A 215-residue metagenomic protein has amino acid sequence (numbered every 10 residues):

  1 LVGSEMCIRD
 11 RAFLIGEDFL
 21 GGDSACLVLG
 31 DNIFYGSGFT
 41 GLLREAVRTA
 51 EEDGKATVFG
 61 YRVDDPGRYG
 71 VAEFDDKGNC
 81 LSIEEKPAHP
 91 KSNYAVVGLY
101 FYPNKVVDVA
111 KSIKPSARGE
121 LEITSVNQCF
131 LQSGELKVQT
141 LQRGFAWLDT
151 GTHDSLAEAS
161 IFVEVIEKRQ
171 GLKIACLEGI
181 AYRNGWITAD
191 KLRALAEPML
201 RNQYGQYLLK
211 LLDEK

Functional and structural regions predicted by a protein language model:
L1-I8: Short, small-residue-biased leader/transition segments that mark boundaries at the very start of proteins
L14-S24: Active-site nucleotide-sugar/metal-binding loop of Leloir-type enzymes
D23-I33: Short beta-strand-to-loop acidic/aromatic patch adjacent to the donor-nucleotide binding site
C26, T40, V47-R48, N79-E178 (+1 more regions): Catalytic-core segments of class I nucleotidyltransferases/pyrophosphorylases that form NMP-activated intermediates
N32, V63, H153: Active-site metal-binding loops of divalent metal-dependent hydrolases
G36-G67: Conserved donor-nucleotide/metal-binding helix-loop-beta segment in metal-dependent transferases, i.e., the alpha-helix
A72-F74: A structural signal for short hydrophobic beta-strand segments in well-ordered beta-sheet cores
W186-I187, L192-K215: Short, amphipathic C-terminal "tail helix"
